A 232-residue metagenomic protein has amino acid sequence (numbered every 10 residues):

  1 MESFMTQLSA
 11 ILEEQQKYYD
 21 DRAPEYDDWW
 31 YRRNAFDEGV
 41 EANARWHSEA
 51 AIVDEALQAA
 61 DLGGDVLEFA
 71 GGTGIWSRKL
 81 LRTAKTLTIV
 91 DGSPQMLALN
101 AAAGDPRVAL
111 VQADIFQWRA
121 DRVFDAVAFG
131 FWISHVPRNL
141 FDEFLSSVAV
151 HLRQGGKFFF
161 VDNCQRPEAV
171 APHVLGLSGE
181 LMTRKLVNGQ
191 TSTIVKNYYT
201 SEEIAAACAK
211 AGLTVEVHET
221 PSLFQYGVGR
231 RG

Functional and structural regions predicted by a protein language model:
F4-D61: Conserved class I S-adenosyl-L-methionine
D65-Q117: Class I SAM-dependent methyltransferase SAM/SAH-binding core
A128: A conserved beta-strand element that flanks and buttresses the S-adenosyl-L-methionine
F131-H135: Short catalytic micro-motifs in class I SAM-dependent methyltransferases
D142-Q154: A short glycine-rich, Lys/Arg-flanked "PGG" loop and its adjoining helix->strand segment in the class I
V161-K210: C-terminal alpha-helical "lid/dimerization" subdomain adjacent to the S-adenosyl-L-methionine
G212-G232: Core SAM-dependent methyltransferase catalytic element
